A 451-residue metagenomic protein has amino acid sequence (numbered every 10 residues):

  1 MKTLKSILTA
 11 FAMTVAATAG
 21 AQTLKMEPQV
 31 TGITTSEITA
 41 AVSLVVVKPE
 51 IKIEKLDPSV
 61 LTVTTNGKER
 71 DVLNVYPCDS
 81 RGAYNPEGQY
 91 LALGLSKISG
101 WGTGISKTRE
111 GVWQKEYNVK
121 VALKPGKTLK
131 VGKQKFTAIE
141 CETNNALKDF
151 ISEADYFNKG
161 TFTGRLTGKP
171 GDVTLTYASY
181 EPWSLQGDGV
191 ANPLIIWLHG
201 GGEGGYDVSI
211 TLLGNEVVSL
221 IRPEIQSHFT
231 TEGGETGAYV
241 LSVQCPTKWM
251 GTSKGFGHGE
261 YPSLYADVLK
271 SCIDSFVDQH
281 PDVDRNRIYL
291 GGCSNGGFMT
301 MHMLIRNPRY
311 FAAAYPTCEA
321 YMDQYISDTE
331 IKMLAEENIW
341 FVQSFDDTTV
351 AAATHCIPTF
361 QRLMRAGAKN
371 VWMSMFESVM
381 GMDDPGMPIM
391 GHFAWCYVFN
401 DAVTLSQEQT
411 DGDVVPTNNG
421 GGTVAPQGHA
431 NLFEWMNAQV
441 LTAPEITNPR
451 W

Functional and structural regions predicted by a protein language model:
K5-G20: Hydrophobic h-region of N-terminal signal peptides that target proteins for export in Gram-negative bacteria
Q22-L44, K48, V60, T65-N192 (+1 more regions): A domain-start/cap signature at the N-terminus of enzymes
L185-V190, T252-S294: Gly/Ser-rich "nucleophile elbow"/oxyanion-hole loop immediately N-terminal to the catalytic nucleophile in hydrolases
L194, G201-K270: Active-site machinery of serine-nucleophile hydrolases
L198-G200, C318, Q343-S344: The conserved beta1-alpha1 loop
E235-A238, M333-I339: Short, proline-enriched alpha-helix->beta-strand connector loops that line the catalytic pocket of alpha/beta-hydrolase
V277-M333: Primarily recognizes the serine-hydrolase "nucleophile elbow" in alpha/beta-hydrolase and SGNH/GDSL folds
W340-V342, D346-T349, T354-F360, M364-W451: C-terminal catalytic histidine-bearing segment of alpha/beta-hydrolase fold enzymes
